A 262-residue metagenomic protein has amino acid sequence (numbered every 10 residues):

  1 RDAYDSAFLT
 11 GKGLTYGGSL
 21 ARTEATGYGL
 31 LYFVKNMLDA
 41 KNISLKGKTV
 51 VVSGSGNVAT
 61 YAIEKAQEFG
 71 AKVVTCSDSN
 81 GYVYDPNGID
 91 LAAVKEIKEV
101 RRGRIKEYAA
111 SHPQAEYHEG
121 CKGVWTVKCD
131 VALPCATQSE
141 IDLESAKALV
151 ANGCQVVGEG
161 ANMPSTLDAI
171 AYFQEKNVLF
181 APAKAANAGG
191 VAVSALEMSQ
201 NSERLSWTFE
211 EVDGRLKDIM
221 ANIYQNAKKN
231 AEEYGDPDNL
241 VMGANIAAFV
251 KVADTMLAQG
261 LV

Functional and structural regions predicted by a protein language model:
R1, G18, R22, T26 (+1 more regions): Helical "substrate-binding/catalytic lid" subdomain of Rossmann-like NAD(P)-dependent dehydrogenases/reductases
R1-L14, V50, A221-Q225, A231-G235: C-terminal substrate-binding/catalytic lobe of Rossmann-fold NAD(P)-dependent oxidoreductases
R1-L20, G214, K251-G260: N-terminal ligand-binding/catalytic initiation module
K12-L14, G18-Y28, A181-V193: Conserved phosphate/anionic-ligand binding catalytic regions in large, soluble enzymes, centered on
G18-E24, Y28-K128: Glycine-rich phosphate/diphosphate-binding loop of Rossmann-like nucleotide-binding domains
N57-E68, A146-K147, I170-A171, V252: Short glycine/threonine-rich loop-to-helix capping motif typified by GTGT followed within a few residues by an Asp-Pro
G81-F180, A185: Rossmann-like adenosine-cofactor binding region
A148-V262: Adenosine-phosphate binding glycine-rich loop
